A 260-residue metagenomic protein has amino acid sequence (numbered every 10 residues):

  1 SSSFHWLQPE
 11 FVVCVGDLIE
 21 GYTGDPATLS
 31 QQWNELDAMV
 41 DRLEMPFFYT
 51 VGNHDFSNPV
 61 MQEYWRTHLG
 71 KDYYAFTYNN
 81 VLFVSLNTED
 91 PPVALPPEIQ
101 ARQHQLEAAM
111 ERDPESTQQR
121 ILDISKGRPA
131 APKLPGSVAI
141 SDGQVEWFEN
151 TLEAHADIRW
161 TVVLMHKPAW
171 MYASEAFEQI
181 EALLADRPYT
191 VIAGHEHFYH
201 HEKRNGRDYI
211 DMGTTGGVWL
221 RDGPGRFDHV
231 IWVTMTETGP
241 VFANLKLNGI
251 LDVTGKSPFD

Functional and structural regions predicted by a protein language model:
S1-S30, G143, N150: N-terminal active-site segment of His-dependent metallophosphoesterases
C14-I19, T151-M171: Short acidic, glycine-rich surface-loop motifs adjacent to enzyme active sites
G16-D17, G52-N53, H166, G194-H195: Active-site glycine-centered loops adjacent to acidic/histidine catalytic or metal-binding residues that shape
L18-G21, F56-S57, W170, Y199: Active-site loop signature of alpha/beta-hydrolase-fold enzymes
G24-W160, A176-I192, H201-E237, F242-A243: Extended active-site neighborhood of metal-dependent phosphoesterases/phosphodiesterases
D90-P91, P168-M171, F198: Short, catalytically relevant binding-site loops at active-site mouths
T238-D260: Acidic, His/Gly-rich catalytic cores of divalent-metal-dependent hydrolytic chemistry
